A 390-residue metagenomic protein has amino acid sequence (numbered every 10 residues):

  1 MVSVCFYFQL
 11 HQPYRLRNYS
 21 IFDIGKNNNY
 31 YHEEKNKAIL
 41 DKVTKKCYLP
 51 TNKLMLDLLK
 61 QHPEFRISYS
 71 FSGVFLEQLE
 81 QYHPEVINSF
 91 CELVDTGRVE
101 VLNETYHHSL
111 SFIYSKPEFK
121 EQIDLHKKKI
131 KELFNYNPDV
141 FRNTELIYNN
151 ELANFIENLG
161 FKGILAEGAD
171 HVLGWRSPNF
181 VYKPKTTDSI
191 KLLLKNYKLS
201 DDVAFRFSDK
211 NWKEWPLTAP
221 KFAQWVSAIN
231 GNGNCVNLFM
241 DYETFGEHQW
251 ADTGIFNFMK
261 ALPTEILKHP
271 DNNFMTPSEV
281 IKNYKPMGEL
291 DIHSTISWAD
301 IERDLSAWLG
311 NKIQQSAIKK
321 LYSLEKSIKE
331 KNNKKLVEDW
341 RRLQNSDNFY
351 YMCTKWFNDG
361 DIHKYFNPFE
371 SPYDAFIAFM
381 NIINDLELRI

Functional and structural regions predicted by a protein language model:
M1-L49, K60, F180-I190, L194 (+2 more regions): Active-site and substrate-binding clefts of carbohydrate-active enzymes
V2-F8, Y14-R17, I21-S115, D139-R142 (+2 more regions): Short, well-structured secondary-structure segments
Q9-P13, S72-V74, Y106-S109, N143-F161 (+5 more regions): An acidic- and aromatic-residue-enriched active-site/binding cleft used to recognize and process polar
T44-T51, F112-I123, E214-A219, I255: Phosphate/oxyanion-binding active-site loops and adjacent basic polyanion-contact surfaces
N52-L56, I87-C91, K120-I130, A153 (+3 more regions): Generic structural signal for well-ordered alpha-helices, preferentially at hydrophobic/aromatic core positions
V86-N103, Y136, E157-L194: Acidic, His- and aromatic-enriched active-site or binding-groove loops in soluble protein domains that engage sugars
F112-Y114, V172-F180, D202-A204: Short, charged, surface-exposed secondary-structure boundary motifs
E118-E145, Q224-F239: CE4/NodB-like, metal-dependent polysaccharide N-deacetylase domain that modifies extracellular/periplasmic N-acetylated
